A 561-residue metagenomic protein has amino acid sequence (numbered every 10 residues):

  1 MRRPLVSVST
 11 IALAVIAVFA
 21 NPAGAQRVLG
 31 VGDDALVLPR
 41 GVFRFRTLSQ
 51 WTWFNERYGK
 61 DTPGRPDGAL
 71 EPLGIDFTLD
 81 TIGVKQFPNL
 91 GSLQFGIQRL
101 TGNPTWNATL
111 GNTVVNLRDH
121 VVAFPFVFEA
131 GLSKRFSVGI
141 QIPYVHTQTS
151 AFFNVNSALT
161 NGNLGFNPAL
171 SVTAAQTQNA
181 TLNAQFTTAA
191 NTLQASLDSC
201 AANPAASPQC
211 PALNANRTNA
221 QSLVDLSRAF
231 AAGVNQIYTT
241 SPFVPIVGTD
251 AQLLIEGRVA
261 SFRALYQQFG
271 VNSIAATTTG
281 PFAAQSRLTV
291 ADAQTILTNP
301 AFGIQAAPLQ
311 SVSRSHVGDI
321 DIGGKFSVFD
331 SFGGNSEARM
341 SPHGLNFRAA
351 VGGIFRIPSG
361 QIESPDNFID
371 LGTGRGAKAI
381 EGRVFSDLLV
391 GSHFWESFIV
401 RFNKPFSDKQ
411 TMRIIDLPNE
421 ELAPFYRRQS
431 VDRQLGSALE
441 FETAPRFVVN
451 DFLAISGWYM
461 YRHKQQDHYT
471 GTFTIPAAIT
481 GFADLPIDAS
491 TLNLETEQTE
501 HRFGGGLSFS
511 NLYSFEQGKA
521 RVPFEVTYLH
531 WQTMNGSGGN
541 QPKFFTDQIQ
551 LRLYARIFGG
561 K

Functional and structural regions predicted by a protein language model:
A20-T101, L110, R217, F332-F347 (+2 more regions): Outer-membrane beta-barrel biogenesis signature
R40, S133-R135, V145, F329-S331 (+4 more regions): Outer-membrane beta-barrel channels and translocator barrels
V42-L48, S137-G139, G323, R348-G352 (+5 more regions): Residue-level detector of the transmembrane beta-barrel scaffold of outer-membrane proteins
F45, F124-L132, I140, I322-V328 (+7 more regions): Residues on the lipid-exposed face of transmembrane beta-strands in outer-membrane beta-barrel proteins
S49-N55, Y144-Q148, V328-D330, G353-Q361 (+5 more regions): Transmembrane beta-strands of outer-membrane beta-barrel pores
R57-W106, L170-L309: Flexible glycine-rich, low-complexity coil/linker segments exposed to the extracellular/periplasmic environment
K60-T78, G83, F243, R263 (+3 more regions): Outer membrane beta-barrel transmembrane domains
H120-F124, F166, S315-I322, L345-F347 (+5 more regions): Residues that define the transmembrane beta-barrel architecture of outer-membrane proteins
